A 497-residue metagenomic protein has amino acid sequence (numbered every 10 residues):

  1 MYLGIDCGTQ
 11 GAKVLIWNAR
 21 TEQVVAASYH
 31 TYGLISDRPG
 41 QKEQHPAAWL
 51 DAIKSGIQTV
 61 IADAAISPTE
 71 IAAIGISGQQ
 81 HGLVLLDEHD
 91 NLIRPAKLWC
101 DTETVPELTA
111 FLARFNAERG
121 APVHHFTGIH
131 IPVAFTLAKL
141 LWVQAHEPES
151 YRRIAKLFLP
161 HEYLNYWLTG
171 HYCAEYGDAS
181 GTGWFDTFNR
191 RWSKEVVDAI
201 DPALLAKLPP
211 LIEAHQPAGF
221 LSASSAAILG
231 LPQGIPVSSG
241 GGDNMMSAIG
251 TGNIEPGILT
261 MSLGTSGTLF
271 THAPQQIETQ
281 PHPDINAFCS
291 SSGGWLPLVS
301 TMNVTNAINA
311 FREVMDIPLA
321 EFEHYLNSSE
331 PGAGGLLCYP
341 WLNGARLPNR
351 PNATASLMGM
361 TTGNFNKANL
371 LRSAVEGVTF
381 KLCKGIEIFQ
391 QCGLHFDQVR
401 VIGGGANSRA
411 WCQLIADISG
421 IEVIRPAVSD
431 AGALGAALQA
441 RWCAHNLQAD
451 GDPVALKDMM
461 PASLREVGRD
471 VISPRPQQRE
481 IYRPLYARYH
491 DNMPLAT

Functional and structural regions predicted by a protein language model:
M1-R94, A121, H125, R153 (+8 more regions): N-terminal glycine/serine-rich phosphate-binding loop of ATP-dependent small-molecule kinases, especially carbohydrate
L3-I5, I16, L112-T127, A138-Y172 (+3 more regions): Active-site core segments that coordinate phosphate-bearing ligands/cofactors across diverse enzyme families
E22, H45, I74, D101 (+3 more regions): Residue-level signal for inorganic ion chemistry
Q23, H30-T31, W99, D284 (+1 more regions): A generic structural motif
S28-Y29, K97, G177, P274 (+1 more regions): Short clusters of small/polar residues that mark proteolytic maturation junctions
H30, I35, K97-T104, A179 (+2 more regions): Short, acidic/turn-prone active-site loops that include or flank metal/cofactor- and phosphate-binding residues
A62-C100, T127-A134, N165-D186, P210-A214: Short beta-strand-loop/turn "lid" adjacent to the catalytic site in phosphate-handling enzymes
I71, L205-L208, F396: Core-facing hydrophobic residues within beta-strands of well-ordered domains
